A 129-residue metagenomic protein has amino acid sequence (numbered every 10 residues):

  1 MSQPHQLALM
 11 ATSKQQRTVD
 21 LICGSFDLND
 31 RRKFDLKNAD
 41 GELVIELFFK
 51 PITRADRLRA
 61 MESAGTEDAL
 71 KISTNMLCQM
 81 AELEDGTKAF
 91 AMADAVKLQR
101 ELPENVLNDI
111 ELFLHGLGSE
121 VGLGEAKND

Functional and structural regions predicted by a protein language model:
M1-T66, N128-D129: Short, charged/polar N-terminal "headpieces" of proteins
D40-D129: Short, surface-exposed, charged amphipathic helix/loop patches that serve as local interaction elements
